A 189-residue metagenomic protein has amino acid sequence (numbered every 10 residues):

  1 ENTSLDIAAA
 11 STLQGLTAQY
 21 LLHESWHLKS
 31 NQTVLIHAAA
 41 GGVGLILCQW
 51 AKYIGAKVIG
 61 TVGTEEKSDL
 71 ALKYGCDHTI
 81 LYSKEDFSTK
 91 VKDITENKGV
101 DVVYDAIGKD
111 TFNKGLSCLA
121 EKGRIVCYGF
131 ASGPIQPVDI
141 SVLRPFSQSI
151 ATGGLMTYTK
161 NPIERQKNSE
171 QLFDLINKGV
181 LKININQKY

Functional and structural regions predicted by a protein language model:
E1-Y189: Terminal helix/beta-alpha structural elements that buttress the NAD(P)+-binding lobe
